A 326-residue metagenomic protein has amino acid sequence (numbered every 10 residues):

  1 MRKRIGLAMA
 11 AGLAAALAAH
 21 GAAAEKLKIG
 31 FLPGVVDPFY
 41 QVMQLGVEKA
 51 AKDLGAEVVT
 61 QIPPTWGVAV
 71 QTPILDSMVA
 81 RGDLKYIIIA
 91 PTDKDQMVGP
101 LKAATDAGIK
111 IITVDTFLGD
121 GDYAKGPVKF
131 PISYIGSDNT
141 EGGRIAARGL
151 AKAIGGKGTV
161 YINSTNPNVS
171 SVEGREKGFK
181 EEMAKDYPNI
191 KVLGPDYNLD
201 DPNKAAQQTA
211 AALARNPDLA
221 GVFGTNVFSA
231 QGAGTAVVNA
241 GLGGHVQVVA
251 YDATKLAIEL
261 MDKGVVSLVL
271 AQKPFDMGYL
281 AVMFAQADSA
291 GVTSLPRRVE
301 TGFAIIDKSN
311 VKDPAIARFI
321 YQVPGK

Functional and structural regions predicted by a protein language model:
M1-M9: Bacterial N-terminal signal peptides that target proteins for export
A8-A18: Bacterial N-terminal signal peptides
A22-K326: A residue-level marker of the well-folded mature domains of exported/periplasmic proteins
